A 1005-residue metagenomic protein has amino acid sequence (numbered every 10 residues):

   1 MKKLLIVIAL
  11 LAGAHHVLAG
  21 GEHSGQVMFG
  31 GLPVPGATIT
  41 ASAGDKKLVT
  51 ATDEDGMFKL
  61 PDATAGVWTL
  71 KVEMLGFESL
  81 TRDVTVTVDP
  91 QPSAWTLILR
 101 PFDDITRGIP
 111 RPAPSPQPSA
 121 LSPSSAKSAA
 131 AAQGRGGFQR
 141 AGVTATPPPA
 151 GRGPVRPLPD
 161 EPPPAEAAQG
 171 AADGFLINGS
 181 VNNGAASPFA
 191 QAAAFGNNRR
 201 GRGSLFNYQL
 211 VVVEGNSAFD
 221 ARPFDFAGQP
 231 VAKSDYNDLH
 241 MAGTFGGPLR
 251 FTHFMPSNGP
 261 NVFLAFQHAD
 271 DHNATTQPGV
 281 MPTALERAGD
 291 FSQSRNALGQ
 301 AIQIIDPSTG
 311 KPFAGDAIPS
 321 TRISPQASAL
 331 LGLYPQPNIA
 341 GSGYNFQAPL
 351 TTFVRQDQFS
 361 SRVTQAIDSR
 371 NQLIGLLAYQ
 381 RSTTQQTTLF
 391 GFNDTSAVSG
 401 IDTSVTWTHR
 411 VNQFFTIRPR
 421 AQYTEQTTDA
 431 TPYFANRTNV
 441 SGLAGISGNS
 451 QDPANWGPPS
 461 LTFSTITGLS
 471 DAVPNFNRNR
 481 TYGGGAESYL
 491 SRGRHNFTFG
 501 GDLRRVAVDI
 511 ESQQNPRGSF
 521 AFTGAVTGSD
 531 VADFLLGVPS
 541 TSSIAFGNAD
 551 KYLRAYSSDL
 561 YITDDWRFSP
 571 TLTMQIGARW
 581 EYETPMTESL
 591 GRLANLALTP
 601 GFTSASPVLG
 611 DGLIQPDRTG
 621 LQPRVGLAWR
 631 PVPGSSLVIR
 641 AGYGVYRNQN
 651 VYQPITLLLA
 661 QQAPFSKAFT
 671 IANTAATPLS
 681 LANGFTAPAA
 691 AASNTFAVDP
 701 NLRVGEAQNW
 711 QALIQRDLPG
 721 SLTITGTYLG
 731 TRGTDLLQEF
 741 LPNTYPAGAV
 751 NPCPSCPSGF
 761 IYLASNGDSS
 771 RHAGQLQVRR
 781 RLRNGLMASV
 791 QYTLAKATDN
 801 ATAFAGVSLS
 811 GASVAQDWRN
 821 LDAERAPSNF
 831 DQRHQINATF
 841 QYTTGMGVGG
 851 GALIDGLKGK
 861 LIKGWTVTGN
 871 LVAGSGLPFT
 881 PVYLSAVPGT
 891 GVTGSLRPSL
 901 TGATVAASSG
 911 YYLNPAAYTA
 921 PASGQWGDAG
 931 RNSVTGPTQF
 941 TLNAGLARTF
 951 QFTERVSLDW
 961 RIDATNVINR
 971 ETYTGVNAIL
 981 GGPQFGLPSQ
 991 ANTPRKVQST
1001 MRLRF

Functional and structural regions predicted by a protein language model:
H16-A171, L176, G201, P335: Periplasm-facing N-terminal accessory domains of Gram-negative outer-membrane beta-barrel systems
N183-F195, R200-R295, V354-F359, R370-L373: Outer-membrane beta-barrel translocator/receptor signature
A194-N197, G243-G247, S361-Q365, V405-H409 (+12 more regions): Residues on the lipid-exposed face of transmembrane beta-strands in outer-membrane beta-barrel proteins
G203, N216, N237-D238, H272 (+9 more regions): Short, solvent-exposed micro-motifs at the edges of structured domains
F206-L210, P260-L264, S361, L373-G375 (+12 more regions): Transmembrane beta-strands of outer-membrane beta-barrel proteins
D225-Q229, P278-G289, R295, L389-A397 (+12 more regions): Flexible, surface-exposed loop regions and adjacent strand-edge segments of Gram-negative outer-membrane beta-barrel
A297, T352-T563, S604-A605, S758: Replace "related TpsB outer-membrane translocases also match" with "some related outer-membrane beta-barrels such as
T438, G442-G445, P453-T462, E588-Q622 (+5 more regions): Solvent-exposed loop/turn elements at secondary-structure boundaries
